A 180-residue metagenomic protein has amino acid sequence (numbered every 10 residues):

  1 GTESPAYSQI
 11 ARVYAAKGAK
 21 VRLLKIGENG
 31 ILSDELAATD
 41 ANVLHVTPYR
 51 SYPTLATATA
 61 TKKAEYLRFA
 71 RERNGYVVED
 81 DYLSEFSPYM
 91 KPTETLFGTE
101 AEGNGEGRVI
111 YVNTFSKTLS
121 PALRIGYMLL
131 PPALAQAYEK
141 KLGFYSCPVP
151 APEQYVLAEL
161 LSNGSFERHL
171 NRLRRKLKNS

Functional and structural regions predicted by a protein language model:
G1-R73, E85-F86, T93-N104, L177: Conserved core of the PLP fold type I
R12-A15, T47, V78-E79, R124-Y127 (+1 more regions): A generic short-segment signal for beta-strand/edge and adjacent turn/coil regions
I31-D34, P53-L55, R73-E79, K140-Y145 (+2 more regions): Short C-terminal domain-edge/linker segments immediately following a structured domain
V43, G75-V77, I110: Hydrophobic "anchor" residues on beta-strands that sit immediately upstream of conserved functional sites
A58-K62, P88-P92, A122, E153 (+1 more regions): Residues at alpha-helix caps and immediate loop-helix transition turns in enzyme cores, especially N- and C-cap
D81-L83: Conserved Walker B
F86, M90, E100, L119-L123 (+1 more regions): Solvent-exposed, flexible loop/coil residues
R108-S180: PLP-dependent aminotransferase class I/II
